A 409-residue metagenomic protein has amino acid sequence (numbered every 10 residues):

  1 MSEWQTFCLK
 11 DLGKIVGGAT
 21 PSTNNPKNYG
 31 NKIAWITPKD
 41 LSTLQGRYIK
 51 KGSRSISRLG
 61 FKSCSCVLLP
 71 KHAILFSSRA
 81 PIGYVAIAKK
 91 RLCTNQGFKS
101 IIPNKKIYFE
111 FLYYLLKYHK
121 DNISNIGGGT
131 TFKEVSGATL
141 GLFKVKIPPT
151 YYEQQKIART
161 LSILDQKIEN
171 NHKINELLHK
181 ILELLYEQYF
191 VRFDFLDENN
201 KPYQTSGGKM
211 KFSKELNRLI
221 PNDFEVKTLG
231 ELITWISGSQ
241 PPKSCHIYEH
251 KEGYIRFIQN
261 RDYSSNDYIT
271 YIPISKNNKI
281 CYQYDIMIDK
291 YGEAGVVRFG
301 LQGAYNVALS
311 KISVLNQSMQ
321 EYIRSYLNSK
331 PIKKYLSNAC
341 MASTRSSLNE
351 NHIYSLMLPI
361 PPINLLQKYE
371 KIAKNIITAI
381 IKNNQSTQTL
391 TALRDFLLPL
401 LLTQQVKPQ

Functional and structural regions predicted by a protein language model:
M1-T20, N31, W35, L41 (+6 more regions): Non-catalytic DNA-recognition/assembly elements of restriction-modification systems
T6-P26, A34, K39-K71, K89 (+5 more regions): Sequence-specific dsDNA recognition surfaces
G18, T37-P38, S53-K117, N277-I332 (+2 more regions): A short beta-sheet element
T43, G83-Y84, S265-D267, G295-V297 (+1 more regions): Flexible loop/turn segments at secondary-structure boundaries
S78, L92-K99, T131-A158, G303-S310 (+1 more regions): A short glycine-rich beta-alpha junction/loop motif
Y113-N125, K144-K146: Well-ordered mid-protein domain cores that form the structural environment of catalytic cofactors
